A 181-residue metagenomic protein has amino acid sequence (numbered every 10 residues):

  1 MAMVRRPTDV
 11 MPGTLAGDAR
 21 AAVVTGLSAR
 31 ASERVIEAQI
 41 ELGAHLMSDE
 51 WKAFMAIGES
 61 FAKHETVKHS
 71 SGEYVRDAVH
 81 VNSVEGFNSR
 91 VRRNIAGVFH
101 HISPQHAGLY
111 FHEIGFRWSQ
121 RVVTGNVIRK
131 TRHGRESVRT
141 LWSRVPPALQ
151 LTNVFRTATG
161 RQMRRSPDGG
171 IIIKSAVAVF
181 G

Functional and structural regions predicted by a protein language model:
M1-G181: Residue-level recognition of single "structural anchor" positions that define or cap local secondary structure
